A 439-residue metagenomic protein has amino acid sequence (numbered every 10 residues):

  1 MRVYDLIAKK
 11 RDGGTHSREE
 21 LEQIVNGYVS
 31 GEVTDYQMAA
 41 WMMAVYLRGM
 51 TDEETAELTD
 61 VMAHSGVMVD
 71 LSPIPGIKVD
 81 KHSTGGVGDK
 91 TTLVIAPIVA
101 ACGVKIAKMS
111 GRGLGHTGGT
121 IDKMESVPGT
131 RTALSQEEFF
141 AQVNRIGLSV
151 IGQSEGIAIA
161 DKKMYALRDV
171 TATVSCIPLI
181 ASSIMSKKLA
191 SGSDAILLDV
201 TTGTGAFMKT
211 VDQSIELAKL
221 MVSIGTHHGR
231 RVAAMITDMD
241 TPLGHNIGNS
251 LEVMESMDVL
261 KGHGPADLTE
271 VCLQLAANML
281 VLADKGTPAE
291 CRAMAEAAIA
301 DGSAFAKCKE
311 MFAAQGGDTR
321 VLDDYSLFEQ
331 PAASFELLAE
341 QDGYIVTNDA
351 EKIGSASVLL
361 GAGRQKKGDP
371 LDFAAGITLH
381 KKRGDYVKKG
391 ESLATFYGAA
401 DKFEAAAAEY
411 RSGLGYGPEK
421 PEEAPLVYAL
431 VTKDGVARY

Functional and structural regions predicted by a protein language model:
M1-G88, K307-D318, K433, Y439: Acidic, glycine/proline-rich low-complexity segments that act as flexible tails and inter-domain linkers
D5, S17, Y28, M68-V69 (+5 more regions): Well-ordered secondary-structure scaffolds
L47, L93-I106, K187-G192, I224-H228 (+1 more regions): Alpha-helix C-terminal capping segments
I77-A100, V104-H116: Glycine/serine-rich anion-binding loops at beta->alpha junctions that coordinate negatively charged ligand groups
T92, S110, T117-D122, S154-E155 (+5 more regions): Short acidic, glycine/serine/threonine-rich loops at helix termini
I106-S110, T132-S135, V150-Q153, L197-V200 (+1 more regions): General beta-strand structural signal in soluble alpha/beta enzymes
K123-S149, K219-G225, G229: A glycine-rich helix N-cap at a beta->alpha junction
N144-S193: Phosphate/diphosphate-binding glycine-rich loops and adjacent basic-rich segments that engage nucleotide
